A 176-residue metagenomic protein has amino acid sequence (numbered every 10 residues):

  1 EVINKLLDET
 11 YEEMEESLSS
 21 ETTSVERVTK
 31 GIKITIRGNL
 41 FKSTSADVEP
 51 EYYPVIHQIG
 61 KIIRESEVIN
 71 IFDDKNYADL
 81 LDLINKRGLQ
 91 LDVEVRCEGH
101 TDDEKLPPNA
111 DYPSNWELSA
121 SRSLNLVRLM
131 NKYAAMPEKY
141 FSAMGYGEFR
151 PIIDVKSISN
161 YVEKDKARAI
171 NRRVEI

Functional and structural regions predicted by a protein language model:
E1-T35: Extracytoplasmic juxtamembrane/flexible linker immediately downstream of a transmembrane helix or signal peptide
D8-E16, T23-S24, I69-D74, E117-S121 (+1 more regions): Short linear motifs at secondary-structure transitions and domain/linker junctions
E15, K61-I69, R128-A135: Sec-exported extracytoplasmic/periplasmic mature domains
R27, F72, K139-Y140: A generic structural-conservation signal
L40-E51, N76-I176: Periplasmic OmpA-like peptidoglycan-binding domain that tethers envelope proteins to the cell wall
E51-Y53, K61: Short, charged/polar low-complexity linear motifs in solvent-exposed/disordered segments
I62-I84: Extended amphipathic alpha-helical interaction segments
